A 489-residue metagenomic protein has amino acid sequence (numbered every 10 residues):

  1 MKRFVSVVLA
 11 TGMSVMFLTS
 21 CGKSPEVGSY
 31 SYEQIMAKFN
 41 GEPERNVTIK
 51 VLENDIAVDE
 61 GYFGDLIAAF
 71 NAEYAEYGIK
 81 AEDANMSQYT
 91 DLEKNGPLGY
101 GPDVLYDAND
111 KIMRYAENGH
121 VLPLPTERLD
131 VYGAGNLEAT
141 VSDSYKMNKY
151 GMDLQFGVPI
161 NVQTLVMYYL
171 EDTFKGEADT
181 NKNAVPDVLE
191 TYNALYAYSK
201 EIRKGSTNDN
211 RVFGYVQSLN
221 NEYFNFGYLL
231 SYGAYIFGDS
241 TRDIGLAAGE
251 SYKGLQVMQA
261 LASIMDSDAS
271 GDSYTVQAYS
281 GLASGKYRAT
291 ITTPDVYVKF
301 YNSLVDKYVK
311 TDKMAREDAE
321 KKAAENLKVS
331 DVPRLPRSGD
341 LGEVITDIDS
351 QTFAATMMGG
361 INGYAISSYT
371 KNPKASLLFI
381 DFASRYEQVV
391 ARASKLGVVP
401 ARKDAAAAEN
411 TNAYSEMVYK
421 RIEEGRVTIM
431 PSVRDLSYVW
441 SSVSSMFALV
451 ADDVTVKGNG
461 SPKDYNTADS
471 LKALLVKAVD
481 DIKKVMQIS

Functional and structural regions predicted by a protein language model:
R3-K23: Sec-dependent N-terminal signal peptides of Gram-positive bacterial secreted proteins and lipoproteins
S6, C21-H120, A391, V454-Y465 (+1 more regions): Conserved N-terminal structural module of periplasmic/extracytoplasmic solute-binding proteins
Y30-F39, D107-V166, Y196, A319 (+1 more regions): Hinge/lid segment of periplasmic solute-binding proteins
G41, T126-L137, G176, N183-V188 (+4 more regions): Short, solvent-exposed loop/beta-turn-alpha elements that line the ligand-binding surface or hinge of extracytoplasmic
N148-I160, L165, N193-I244, E250-K253 (+1 more regions): Extracytoplasmic/periplasmic solute-binding protein
Y196-E201, S240-V276, G281, K322-A323 (+2 more regions): Glycine-centered hinge/linker elements that transmit conformational signals in sensory and ligand-binding systems
V309-V399: Extracytoplasmic/periplasmic substrate-recognition and gating elements
V390, K403-E409, K420-S489: Conserved C-terminal helix/tail region of periplasmic/extracytoplasmic solute-binding proteins
